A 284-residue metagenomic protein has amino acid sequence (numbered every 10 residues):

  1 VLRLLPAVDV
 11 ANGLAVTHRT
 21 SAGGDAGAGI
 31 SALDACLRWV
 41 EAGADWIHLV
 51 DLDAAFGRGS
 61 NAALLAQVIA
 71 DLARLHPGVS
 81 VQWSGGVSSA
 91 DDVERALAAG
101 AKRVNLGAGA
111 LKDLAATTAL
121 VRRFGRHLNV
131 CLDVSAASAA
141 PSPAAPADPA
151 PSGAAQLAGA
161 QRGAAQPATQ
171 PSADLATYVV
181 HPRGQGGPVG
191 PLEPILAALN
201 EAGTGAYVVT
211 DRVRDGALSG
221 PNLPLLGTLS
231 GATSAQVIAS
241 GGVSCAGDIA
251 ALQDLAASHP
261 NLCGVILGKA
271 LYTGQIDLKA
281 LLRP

Functional and structural regions predicted by a protein language model:
V1-L4, A44-W46, P77-V81, A101-K102 (+4 more regions): Short, well-ordered coil/turn segments that N-cap beta-strands
D9, W39, I47, A96 (+5 more regions): Conserved, mostly hydrophobic/aromatic
V10-G23, A101-P149, G153, A158-G163 (+1 more regions): Conserved anion-binding
V16-A70, V134-S138, A173-G231, T273-I276: Glycine/Thr-rich beta-alpha phosphate-binding loop at enzyme active sites
I47-D53, S80-S89, K102-D113, C131 (+2 more regions): Catalytic beta/alpha-barrel core
R58-Q82, L120-D133, G220-I238, G242-A246: Alpha-helix-loop-beta-strand connector modules within alpha/beta enzyme cores
V81-K102, P224-P260, I276, L281: Catalytic cores of alpha/beta
A116-R123, Q253-S258, L262-P284: C-terminal helical cap(s) of enzyme catalytic domains, especially alpha/beta-barrels
